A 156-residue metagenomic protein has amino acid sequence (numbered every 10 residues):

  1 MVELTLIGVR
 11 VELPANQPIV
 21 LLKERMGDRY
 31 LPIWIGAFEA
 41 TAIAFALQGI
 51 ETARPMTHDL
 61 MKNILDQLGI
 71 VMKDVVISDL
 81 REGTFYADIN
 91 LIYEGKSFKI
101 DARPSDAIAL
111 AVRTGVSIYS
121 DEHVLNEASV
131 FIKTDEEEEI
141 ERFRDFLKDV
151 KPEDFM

Functional and structural regions predicted by a protein language model:
M1-M156: Divalent-cation
